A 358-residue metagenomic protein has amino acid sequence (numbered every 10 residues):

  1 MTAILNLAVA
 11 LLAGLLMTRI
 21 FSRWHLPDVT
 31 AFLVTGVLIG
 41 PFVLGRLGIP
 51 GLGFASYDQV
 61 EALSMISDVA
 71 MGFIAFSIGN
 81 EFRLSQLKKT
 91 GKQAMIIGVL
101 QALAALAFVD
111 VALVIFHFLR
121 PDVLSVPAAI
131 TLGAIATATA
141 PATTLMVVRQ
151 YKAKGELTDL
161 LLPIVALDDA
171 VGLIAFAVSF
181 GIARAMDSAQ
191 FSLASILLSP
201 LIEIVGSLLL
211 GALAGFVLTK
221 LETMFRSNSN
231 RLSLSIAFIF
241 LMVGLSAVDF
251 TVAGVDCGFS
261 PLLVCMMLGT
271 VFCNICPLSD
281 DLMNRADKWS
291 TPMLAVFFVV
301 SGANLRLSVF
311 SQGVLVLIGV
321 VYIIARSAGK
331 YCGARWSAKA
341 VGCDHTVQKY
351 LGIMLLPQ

Functional and structural regions predicted by a protein language model:
M1-A10, D58-A75, S125-A140, S199-L210 (+2 more regions): Structural signature of hydrophobic alpha-helical transmembrane segments
A8, L15-R19, A170-V296, A328: Core mid-bundle transmembrane helix pairs that form the ion/substrate translocation pathway in diverse multi-pass
L12-L26, F73-G91, A142-L157, A214-R226 (+2 more regions): C-terminal ends of transmembrane helices
R23, G45-R46, L84, K88-A153 (+1 more regions): Transmembrane alpha-helices that form the ion-translocation and gating core of multi-pass ion transport proteins
F32-L44, I96-D110, P163-A177, L232-S246 (+2 more regions): Small-residue-rich segments of transmembrane alpha-helices in multi-pass membrane proteins, especially helix faces
T35, L44, G48, M71-A75 (+6 more regions): Alpha-helical transmembrane segments and their lipid-water interface positions in multi-pass membrane proteins
I39-K89, E222-R231, L241-V321, C343-T346: Membrane-interface junctions of multi-pass transporters
T90, I96, A153-A175, F191-A194 (+2 more regions): Membrane-interface alpha-helices at helix entry/exit sites of multi-pass transporters
